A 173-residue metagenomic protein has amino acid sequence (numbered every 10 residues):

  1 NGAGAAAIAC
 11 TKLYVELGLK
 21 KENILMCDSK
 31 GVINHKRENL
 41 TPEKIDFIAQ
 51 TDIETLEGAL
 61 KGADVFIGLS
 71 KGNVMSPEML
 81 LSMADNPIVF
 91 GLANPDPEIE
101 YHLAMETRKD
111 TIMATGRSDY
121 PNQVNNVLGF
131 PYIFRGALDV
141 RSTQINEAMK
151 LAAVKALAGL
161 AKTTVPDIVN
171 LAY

Functional and structural regions predicted by a protein language model:
N1, N23, N34, N39 (+6 more regions): Detector for Asparagine
N1-G68: Glycine-rich phosphate/diphosphate-binding loop of Rossmann-like nucleotide-binding domains
A3, A7, A49-D52, L56-A59 (+5 more regions): Generic structural signal for well-ordered, non-membrane alpha-helical segments in soluble metabolic enzymes
G4, K20, T41-D46, S76 (+3 more regions): Alpha-helix initiation/capping motif
C10, Y14-G18, G31, L60-K71 (+4 more regions): Structural signal for hydrophobic packing residues in well-ordered secondary-structure cores of soluble enzyme domains
I45-I112, R117-D119: Rossmann-like adenosine-cofactor binding region
G91-Y173: Adenosine-phosphate binding glycine-rich loop
